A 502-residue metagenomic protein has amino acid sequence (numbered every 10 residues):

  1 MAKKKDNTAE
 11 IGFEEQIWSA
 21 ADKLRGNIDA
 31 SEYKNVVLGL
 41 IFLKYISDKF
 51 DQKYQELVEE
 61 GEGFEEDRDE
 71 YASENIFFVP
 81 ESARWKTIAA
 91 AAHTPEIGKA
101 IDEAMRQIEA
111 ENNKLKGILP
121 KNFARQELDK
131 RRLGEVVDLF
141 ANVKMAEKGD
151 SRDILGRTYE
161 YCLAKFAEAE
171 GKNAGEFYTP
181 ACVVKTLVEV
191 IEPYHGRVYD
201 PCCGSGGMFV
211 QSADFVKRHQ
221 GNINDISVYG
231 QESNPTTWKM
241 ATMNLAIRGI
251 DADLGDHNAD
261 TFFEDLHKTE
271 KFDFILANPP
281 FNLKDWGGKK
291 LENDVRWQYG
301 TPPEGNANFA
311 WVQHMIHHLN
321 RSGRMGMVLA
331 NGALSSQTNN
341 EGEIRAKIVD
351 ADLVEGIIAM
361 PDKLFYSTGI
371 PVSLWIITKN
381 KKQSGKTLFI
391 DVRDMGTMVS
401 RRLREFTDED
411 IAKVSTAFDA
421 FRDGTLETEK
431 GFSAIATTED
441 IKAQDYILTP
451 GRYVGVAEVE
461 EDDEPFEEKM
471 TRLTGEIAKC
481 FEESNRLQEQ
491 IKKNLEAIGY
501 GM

Functional and structural regions predicted by a protein language model:
M1-Y194, D253-T261, L266, A359-D362 (+3 more regions): Non-catalytic, mostly N-terminal accessory regions of nucleic-acid modification and defense proteins
Q16, K23, E32-Y45, W238 (+2 more regions): Conserved Class I SAM-dependent methyltransferase catalytic core
N27, W286-N306, G332-N340, P361-Y366 (+2 more regions): Short, contiguous acidic/charged loop-to-helix segments that flank catalytic cores in large enzymes
Q126, K148, C202, G230-N234 (+8 more regions): Hydrophobic alpha-helical scaffolding
N173-A277, N282-W286, L291-Q298, F309 (+3 more regions): Conserved S-adenosyl-L-methionine
K217, A246, I250, P280 (+12 more regions): Hydrophobic alpha-helix feature that most strongly marks membrane-spanning transmembrane helices and their immediate
E264-H267, N282-D285, S335-T338, Y366-G369 (+2 more regions): Switch/connector loops and helix/strand junctions flanking conserved nucleotide-binding motifs in nucleotide-processing
T269-F272, D294, N306-N308, S322-R324 (+9 more regions): Active-site lining segments that contact anionic ligands and/or coordinate catalytic metals
